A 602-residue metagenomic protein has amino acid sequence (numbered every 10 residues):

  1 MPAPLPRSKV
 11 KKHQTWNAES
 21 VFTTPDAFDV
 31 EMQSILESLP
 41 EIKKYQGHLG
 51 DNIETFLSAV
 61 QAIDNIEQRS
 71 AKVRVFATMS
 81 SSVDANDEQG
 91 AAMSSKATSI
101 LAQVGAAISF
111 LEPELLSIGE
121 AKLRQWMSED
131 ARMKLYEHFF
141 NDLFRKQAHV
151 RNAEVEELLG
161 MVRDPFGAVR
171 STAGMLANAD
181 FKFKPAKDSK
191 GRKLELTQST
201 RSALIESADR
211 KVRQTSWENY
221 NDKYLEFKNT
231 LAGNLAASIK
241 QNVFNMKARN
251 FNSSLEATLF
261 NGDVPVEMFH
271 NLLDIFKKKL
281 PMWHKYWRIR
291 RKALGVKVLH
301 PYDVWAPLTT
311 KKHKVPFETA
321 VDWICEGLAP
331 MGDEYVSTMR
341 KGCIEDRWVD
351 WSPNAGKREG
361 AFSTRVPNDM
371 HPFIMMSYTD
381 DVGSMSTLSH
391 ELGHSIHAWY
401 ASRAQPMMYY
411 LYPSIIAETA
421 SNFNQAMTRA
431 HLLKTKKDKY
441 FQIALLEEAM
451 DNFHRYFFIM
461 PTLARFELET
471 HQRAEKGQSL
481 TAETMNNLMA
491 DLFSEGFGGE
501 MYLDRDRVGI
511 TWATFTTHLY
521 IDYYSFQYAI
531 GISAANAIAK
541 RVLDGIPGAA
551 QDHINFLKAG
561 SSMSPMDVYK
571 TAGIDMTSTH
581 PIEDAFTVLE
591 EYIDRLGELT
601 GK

Functional and structural regions predicted by a protein language model:
M1-T310, V321, E598-K602: A well-structured
K9-K12, T23-P25, L111, L115-I118 (+8 more regions): C-terminal, non-catalytic "cap/extension" segments appended to globular domains
H313-V315, V349-H371: Catalytic zinc-binding patch centered on the HExxH motif and its immediate surroundings that defines zinc-dependent
V315, D369-S389: Short pre-active-site segment immediately N-terminal to the catalytic Zn-binding motif
E326, P330-S337, T364, H394 (+2 more regions): Conserved helix-loop functional segments at active or binding sites
F373-S377, A404-S414, I443-N452, H471-R473 (+1 more regions): Short beta-alpha connecting loops at secondary-structure transitions that line or flank enzyme active sites
S386-T387, A398-N422: Post-HEXXH active-site segment of zinc metalloproteases
Y412-Y440, A449-D451, R455, G531: Post-HExxH zinc-binding segment in Zn-dependent metallohydrolases
